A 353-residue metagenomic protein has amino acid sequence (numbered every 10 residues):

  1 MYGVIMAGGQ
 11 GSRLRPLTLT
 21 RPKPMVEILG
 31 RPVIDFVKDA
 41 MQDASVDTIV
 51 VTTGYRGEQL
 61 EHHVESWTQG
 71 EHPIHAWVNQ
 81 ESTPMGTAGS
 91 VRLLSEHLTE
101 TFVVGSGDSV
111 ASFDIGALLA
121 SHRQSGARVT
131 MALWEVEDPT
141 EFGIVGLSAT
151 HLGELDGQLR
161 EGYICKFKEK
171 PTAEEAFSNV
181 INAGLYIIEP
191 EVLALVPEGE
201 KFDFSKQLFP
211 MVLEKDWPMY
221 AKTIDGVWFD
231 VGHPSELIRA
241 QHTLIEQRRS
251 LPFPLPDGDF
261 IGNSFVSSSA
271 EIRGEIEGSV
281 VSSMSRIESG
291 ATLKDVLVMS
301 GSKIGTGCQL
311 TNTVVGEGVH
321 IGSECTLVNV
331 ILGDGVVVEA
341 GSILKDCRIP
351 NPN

Functional and structural regions predicted by a protein language model:
M1-I5, R13, E27-A117, S121 (+2 more regions): Conserved N-terminal catalytic core of the sugar/cofactor nucleotidyltransferase
V50-G54, L133, V314, I331: Short internal beta-strands
E96, G290-V298, S302-N353: Glycine-rich hexapeptide-repeat left-handed beta-helix
F102-V103, V110, G116-R123, W134-P139 (+1 more regions): Catalytic-core segments of class I nucleotidyltransferases/pyrophosphorylases that form NMP-activated intermediates
V145-H151: Extended acidic/charged loop-beta regions that coordinate divalent cations and stabilize anionic phosphate/carboxylate
E200, E214-G301, G305: Extended, small-residue-rich solenoid/repeat segments and analogous flexible loops that form exposed scaffolds
